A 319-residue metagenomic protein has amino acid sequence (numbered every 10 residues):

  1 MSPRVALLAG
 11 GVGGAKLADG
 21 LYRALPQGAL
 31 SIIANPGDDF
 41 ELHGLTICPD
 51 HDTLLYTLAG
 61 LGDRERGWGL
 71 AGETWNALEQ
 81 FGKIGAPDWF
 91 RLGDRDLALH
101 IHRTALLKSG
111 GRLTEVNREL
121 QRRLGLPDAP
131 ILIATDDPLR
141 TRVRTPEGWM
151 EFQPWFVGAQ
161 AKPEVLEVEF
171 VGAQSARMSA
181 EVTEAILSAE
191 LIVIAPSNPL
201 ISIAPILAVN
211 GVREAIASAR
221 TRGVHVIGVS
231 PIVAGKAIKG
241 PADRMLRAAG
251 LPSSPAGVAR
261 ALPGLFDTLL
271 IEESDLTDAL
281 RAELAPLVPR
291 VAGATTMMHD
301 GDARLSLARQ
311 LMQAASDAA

Functional and structural regions predicted by a protein language model:
M1-V5: Extreme N-terminal starter segment of soluble prokaryotic enzymes
K16-A29: A short, Lys/Arg-enriched amphipathic alpha-helix followed by its capping loop at the start of a domain
P26-G28, A219-V226, V288-P289: A short helix->loop->beta-strand "cap" motif at the edges of active sites that frequently abuts
S31-N35, V226-I232, T268-S274: Short internal beta-strands
A34-F170: Electropositive, gly/pro-rich neighborhoods at or near active sites that engage anionic ligands
L166-A185: Active-site glycine-rich loop that binds ribose-phosphate moieties when present
L207-A249, L280-A282: Redox- and metal-dependent alpha/beta enzyme cores, enriched for Fe-S-associated oxidoreductases and cofactor-handling
K239-A319: C-terminal functional extensions of proteins
